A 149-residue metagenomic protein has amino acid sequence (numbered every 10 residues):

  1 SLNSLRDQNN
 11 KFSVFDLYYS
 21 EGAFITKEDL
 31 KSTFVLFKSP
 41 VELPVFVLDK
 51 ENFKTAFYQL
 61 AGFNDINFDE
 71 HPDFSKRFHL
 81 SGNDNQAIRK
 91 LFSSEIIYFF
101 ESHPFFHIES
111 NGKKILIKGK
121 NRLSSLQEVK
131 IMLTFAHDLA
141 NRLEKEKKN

Functional and structural regions predicted by a protein language model:
S1-N149: Charged, low-complexity intrinsically disordered regions
